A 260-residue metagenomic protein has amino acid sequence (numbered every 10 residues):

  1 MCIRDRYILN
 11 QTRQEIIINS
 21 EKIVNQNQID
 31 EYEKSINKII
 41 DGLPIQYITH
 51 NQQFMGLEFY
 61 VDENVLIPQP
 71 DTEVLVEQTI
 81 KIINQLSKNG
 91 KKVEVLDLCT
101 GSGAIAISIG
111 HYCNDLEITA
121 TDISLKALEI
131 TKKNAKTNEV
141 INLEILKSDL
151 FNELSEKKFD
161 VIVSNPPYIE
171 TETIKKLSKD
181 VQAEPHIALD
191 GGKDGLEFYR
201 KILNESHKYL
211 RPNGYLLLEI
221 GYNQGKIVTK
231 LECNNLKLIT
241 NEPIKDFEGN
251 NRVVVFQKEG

Functional and structural regions predicted by a protein language model:
M1-I3: Short, small-residue-biased leader/transition segments that mark boundaries at the very start of proteins
Y7-I82: Conserved AdoMet
Q46, I169-E172, N223: Active-site beta-alpha loop architecture of Rossmann-like, nucleotide-cofactor-dependent enzymes
T49, K147-S148, I220, K245: Short loop/edge segments at beta-strand edges and connector loops that shape dinucleotide/nucleotide cofactor-binding
E58, E117, N142-E144, K237-E242: Conserved beta-strand segments of alpha/beta enzyme cores
V74-K175, D180: Conserved SAM/SAH cofactor-binding pocket of Class I
Y168-F198: Mobile active-site "lid"/loop adjacent to the S-adenosyl-L-methionine
K193-K258: Conserved Class I SAM-dependent methyltransferase catalytic core
